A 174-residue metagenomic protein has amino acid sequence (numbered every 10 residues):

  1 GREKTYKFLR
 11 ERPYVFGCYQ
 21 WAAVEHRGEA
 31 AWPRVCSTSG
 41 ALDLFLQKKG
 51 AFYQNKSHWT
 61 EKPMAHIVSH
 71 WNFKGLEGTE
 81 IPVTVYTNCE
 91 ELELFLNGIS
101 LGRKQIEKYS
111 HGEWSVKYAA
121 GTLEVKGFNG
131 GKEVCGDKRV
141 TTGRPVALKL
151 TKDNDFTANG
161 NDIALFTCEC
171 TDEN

Functional and structural regions predicted by a protein language model:
G1-E133: Extended substrate-binding grooves/exosites of carbohydrate-active enzymes
T60-K62, T141-V146: Short domain-boundary/entry signatures in modular proteins, especially in secreted/extracellular architectures
V83-Y86, K126, D162-E173: Beta-strand-rich structural segments
L92-E93, D172-N174: Extracellular acidic loop/turn motifs
L101, T142-R144, N174: Active/binding-pocket-proximal capping segment
G131-R144: Edge beta-strands of extracellular beta-sandwich domains
P145-L165, T171-D172: Beta-strand-rich domain onsets/edges
